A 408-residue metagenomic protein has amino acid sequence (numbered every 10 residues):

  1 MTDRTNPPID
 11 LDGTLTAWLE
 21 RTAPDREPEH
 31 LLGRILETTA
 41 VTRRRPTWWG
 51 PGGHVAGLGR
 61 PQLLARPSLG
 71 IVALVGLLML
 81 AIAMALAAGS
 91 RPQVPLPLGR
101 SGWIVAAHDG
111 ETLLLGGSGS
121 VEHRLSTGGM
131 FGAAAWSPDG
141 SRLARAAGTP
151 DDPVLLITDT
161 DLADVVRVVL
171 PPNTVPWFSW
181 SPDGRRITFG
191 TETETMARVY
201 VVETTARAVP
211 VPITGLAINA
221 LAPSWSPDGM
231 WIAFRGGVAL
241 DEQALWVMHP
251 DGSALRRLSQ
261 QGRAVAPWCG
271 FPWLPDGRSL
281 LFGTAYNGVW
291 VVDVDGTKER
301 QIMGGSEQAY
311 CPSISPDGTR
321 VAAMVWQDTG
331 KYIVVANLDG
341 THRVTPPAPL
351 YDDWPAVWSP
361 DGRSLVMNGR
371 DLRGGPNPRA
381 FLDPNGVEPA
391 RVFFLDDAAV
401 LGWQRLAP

Functional and structural regions predicted by a protein language model:
M1-I9, V94-S101: Extreme N-terminus of proteins, especially the signal/transit-peptide cleavage junction and the first residues
T2-E37, R45-W49: A short, acidic loop/turn at secondary-structure junctions
T16-W18, E27, S68, A81-P408: Sequence signature of WD/YWTD-type beta-propeller architectures
L36-A40, G53-A56: Short, surface-exposed, charged/polar-biased interaction segments
V41-T47, P61-L64: Short, Lys/Arg-rich cytosolic juxtamembrane segment immediately N-terminal
P51-L86, Q93: Internal signal-anchor transmembrane helix that establishes type II topology
